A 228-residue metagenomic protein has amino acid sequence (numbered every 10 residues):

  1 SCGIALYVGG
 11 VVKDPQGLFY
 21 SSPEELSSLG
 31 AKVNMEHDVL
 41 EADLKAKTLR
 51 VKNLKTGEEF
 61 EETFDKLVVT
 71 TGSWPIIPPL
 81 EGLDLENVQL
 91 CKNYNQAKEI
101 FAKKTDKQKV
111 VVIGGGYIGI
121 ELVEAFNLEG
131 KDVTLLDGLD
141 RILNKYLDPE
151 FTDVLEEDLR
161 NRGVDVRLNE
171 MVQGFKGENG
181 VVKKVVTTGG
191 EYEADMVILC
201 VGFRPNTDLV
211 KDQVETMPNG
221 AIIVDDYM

Functional and structural regions predicted by a protein language model:
S1-D65, L147-D165: N-terminal Rossmann-like dinucleotide/flavin-binding domain of flavoprotein oxidoreductases that bind FAD/FMN
V11, P15-F19, K98, K109 (+1 more regions): Rossmann-like dinucleotide-binding cores of NAD(P)H-dependent redox enzymes
K32-N34, N87, D132, D165-V166 (+2 more regions): Conserved beta-strand segments of alpha/beta enzyme cores
M35-H37, N53, K92, D137 (+3 more regions): Short loop/edge segments at beta-strand edges and connector loops that shape dinucleotide/nucleotide cofactor-binding
E36, D106-K109, N169, V182: Phosphate-coordination loops involved in phosphoryl transfer and adenosine-cofactor binding
V39, E62-G72, Y192-G202: Short hydrophobic core segments
V69-E129, D165, P218-N219: Glycine-rich dinucleotide-binding loop and its adjacent helix/turn
D84-T105, N179-K184, E191-M228: FAD-site-proximal beta/loop scaffold in flavoenzymes
